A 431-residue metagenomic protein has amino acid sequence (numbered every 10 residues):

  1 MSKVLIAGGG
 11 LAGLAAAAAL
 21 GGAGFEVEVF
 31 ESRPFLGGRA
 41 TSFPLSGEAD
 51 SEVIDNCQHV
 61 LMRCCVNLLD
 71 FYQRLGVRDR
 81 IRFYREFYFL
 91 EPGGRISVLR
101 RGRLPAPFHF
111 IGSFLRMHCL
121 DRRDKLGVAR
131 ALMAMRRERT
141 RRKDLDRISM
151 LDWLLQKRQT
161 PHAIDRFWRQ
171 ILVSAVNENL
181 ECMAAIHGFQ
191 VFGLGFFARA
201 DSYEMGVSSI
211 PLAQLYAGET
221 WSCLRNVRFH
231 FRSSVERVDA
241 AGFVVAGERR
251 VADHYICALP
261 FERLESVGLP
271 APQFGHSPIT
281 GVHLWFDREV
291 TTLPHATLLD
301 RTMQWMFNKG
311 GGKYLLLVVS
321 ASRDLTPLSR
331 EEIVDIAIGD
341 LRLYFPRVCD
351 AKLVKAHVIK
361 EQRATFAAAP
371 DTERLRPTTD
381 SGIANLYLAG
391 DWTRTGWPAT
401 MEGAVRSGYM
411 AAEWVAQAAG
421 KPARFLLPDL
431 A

Functional and structural regions predicted by a protein language model:
S2-V29: N-terminal Rossmann-like FAD-binding beta1-loop-alpha1 element of flavoenzymes
G21-E48: Glycine-rich FAD pyrophosphate-binding loop
A23, F231-D350, R376, D429-L430: Mid-domain catalytic core of redox enzymes that form a hydrophobic substrate pocket/lid adjacent to a catalytic redox
R39-S42, E48-F83: Conserved FAD-binding subdomain of flavin-dependent enzymes
H59-V66, D144-D146, R199-S222, L328-I333: Short beta-strand to alpha-helix junction loop
L68-L69, Q73-R74, R78-A185, F189: Mobile amphipathic helical/loop "lid" adjacent to a hydrophobic cofactor/ligand pocket
R101, P278, T302-A431: Conserved flavin/dinucleotide-binding core of flavoenzymes
V191-G242, R250: Helical element adjacent to the flavin cofactor pocket in flavoenzyme catalytic cores
